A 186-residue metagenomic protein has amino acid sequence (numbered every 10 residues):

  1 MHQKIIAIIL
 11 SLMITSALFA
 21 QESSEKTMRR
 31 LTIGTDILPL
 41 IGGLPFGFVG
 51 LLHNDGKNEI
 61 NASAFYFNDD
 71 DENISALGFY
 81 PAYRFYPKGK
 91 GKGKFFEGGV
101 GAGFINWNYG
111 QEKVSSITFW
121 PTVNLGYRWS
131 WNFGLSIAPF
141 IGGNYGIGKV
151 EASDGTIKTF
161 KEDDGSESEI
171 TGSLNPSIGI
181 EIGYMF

Functional and structural regions predicted by a protein language model:
M1-M28: Cleavable N-terminal export/targeting peptides
E25-T27, L38-L40, D70-S75, E112-I117 (+1 more regions): Replace "Gram-negative outer membrane beta-barrel proteins" with "bacterial and organellar outer membrane beta-barrel
R30-T32, G43-P45, A76-Y80, T118-T122 (+1 more regions): Transmembrane beta-barrel architecture of outer-membrane proteins
R30-T32, W107-Y109, F160-E167: Extracytoplasmic loops and strand-loop junctions of Gram-negative outer membrane beta-barrel proteins
L40-G42, F67-D69, G101-I105, N144-V150: Structural signature of outer-membrane beta-barrel domains
G50-P139, Y184: Gram-negative (and chloroplast) outer-membrane scaffold detector with strong preference for beta-barrel transmembrane
G110, E151-S153: Outer-membrane beta-barrel and related beta-rich outer-membrane complex signature in Gram-negative bacteria
G172-F186: Outer-membrane beta-barrel "beta-signal"
